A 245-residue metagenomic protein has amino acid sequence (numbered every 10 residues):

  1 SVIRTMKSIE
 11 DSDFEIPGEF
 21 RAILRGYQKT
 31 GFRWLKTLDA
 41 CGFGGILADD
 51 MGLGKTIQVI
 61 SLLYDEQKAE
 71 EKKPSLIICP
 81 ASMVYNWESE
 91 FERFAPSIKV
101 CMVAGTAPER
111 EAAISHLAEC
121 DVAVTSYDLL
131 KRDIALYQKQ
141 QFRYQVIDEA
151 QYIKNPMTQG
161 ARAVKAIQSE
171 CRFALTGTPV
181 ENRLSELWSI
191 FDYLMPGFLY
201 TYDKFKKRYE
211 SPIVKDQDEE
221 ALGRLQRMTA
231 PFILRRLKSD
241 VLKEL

Functional and structural regions predicted by a protein language model:
V2-Q217, R224-L245: ASCE P-loop NTPase motor core, strongest for the SF2 helicase catalytic module
